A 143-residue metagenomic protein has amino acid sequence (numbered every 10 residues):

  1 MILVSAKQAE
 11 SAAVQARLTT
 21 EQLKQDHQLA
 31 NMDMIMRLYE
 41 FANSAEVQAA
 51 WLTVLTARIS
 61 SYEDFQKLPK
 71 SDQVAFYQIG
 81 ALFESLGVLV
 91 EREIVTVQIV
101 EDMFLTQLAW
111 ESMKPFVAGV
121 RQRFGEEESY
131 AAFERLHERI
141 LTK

Functional and structural regions predicted by a protein language model:
M1-S60, K70: Membrane-proximal alpha-helical anchors
Y39-F41, Y62, Y77, Y130: Sequence-level detector for tyrosine residue identity
S60-E63, Q107-L108: Intrinsically disordered cytosolic tails
Q66: Short glycine/proline- and acidic residue-enriched helix-loop micro-motifs that form flexible lids or anion-recognition
P69-K143: An amphipathic alpha-helical interaction surface
